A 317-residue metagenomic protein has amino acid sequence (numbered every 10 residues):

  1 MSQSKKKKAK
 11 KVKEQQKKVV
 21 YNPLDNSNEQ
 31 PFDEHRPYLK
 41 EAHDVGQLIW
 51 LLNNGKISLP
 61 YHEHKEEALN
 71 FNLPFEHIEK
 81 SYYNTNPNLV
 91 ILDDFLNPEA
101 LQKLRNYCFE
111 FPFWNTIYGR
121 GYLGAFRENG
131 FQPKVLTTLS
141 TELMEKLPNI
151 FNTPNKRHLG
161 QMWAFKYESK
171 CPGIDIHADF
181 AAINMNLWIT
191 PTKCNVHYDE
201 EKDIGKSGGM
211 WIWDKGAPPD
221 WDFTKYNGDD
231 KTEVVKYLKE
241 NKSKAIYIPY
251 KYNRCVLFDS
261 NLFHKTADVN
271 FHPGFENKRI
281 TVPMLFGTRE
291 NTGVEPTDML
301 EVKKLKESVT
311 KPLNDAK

Functional and structural regions predicted by a protein language model:
M1, V12-C255, N261-K317: Fe(II)/2-oxoglutarate oxygenase catalytic core
K5-K7: Preference for protein termini
